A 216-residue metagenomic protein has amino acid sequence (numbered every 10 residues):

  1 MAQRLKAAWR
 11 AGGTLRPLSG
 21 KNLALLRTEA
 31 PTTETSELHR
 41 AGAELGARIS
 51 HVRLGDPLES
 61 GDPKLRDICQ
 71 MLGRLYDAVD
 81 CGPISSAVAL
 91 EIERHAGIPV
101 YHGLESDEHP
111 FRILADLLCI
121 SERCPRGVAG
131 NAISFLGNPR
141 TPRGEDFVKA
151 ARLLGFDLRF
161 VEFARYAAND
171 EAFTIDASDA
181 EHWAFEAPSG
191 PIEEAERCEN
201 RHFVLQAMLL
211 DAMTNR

Functional and structural regions predicted by a protein language model:
M1-L23, R27-E34: Positively charged, low-complexity intrinsically disordered leader regions
N22-L75: Active-site cofactor/substrate anionic-group-binding motifs, chiefly glycine- and Lys/Arg-rich phosphate-binding loops
L25-G46, S121-I175: Glycine-rich phosphate/diphosphate-binding loop of Rossmann-like nucleotide-binding domains
L45, L75, H95-G97, L154 (+1 more regions): Short, structured coil segments at secondary-structure junctions
S50-V52, D80-P83, V100-L104, H109 (+3 more regions): General beta-strand structural signal in soluble alpha/beta enzymes
D77-T141: Anion-binding alpha/beta catalytic cores of soluble intermediary-metabolism enzymes, centered on
F160-R216: C-terminal functional extensions of proteins
